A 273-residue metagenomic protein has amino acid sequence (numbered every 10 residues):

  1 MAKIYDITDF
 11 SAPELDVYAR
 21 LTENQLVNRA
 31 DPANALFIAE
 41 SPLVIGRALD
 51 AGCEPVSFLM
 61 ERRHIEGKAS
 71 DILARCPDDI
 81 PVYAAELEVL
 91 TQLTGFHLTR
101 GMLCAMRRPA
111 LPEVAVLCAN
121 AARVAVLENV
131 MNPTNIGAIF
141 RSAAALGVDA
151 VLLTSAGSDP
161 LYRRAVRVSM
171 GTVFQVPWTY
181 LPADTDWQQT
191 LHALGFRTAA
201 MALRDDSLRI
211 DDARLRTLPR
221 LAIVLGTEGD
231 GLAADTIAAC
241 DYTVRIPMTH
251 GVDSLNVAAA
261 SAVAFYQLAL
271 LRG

Functional and structural regions predicted by a protein language model:
M1-D71, G157-S158: Boundary-proximal intrinsically disordered activation/regulatory segments immediately upstream of a helical core
I7, F37, E128-N129, T154-S155 (+3 more regions): Glycine- and other small-residue-rich loops at beta-strand/loop junctions that grip anionic moieties
G67-D79, T236: Short, aromatic/basic amphipathic alpha-helical patches
R75-G95, T179: A glycine-rich helix N-cap at a beta->alpha junction
V82, R107-D206: RNA substrate-binding interface of SAM-dependent RNA methyltransferases
M102-C104, S142-L146, G157-V173, A234-G273: Structured adenosyl-cofactor binding patch, chiefly the S-adenosyl-L-methionine
A199-V252: Active-site/ligand-binding-proximal alpha/beta "capping" segment
